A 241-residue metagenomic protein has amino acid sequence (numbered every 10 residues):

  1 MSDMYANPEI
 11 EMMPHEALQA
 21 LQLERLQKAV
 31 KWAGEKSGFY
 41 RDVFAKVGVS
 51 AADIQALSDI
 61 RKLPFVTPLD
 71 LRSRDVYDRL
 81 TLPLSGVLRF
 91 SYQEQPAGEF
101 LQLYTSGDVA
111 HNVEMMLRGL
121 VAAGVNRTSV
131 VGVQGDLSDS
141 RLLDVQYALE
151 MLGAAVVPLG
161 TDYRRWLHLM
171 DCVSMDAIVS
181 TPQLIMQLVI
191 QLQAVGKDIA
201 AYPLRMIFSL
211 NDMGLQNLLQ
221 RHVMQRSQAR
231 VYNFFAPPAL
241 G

Functional and structural regions predicted by a protein language model:
M1-E114, V121-A122, N126-R127: Nucleotide 5′-phosphate-binding alpha/beta core
Q27, S129, D176, R205: Conserved acidic residues
L117, V121-A154: Conserved AMP-binding loop of ANL adenylate-forming enzymes
V156-L169: ATP-dependent adenylate-forming carboxylate-activation enzymes
M170, S174-D176, S180: Proline-aspartate-enriched helix->loop->beta-strand connector
L184-P203, L218-Q225: Adenylate-forming
L204-G241: Gly/Ser/Thr-rich phosphate-binding loop
